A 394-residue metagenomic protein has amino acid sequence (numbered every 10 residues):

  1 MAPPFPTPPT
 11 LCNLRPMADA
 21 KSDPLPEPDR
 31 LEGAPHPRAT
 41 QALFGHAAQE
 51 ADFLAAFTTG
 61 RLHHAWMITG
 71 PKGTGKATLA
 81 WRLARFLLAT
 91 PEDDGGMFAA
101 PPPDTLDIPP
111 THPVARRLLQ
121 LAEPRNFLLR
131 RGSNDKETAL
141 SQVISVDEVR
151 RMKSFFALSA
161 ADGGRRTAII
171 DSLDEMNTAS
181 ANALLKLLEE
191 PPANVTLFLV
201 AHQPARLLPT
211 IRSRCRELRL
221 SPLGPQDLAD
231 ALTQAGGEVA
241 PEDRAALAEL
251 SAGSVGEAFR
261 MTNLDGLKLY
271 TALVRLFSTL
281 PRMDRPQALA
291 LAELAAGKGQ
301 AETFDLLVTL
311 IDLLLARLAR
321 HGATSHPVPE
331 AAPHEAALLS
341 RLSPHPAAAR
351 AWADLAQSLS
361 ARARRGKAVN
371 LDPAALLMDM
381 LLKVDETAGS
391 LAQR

Functional and structural regions predicted by a protein language model:
M1-P16, V114: N-terminal amphipathic/basic-hydrophobic helices that include classical n-h-c signal peptides and signal-anchor
L14-F86, T90-M97, D104-D107, T111-R117 (+3 more regions): Charged, glycine-rich active-site and insertion segments that engage polyanionic ligands
L54-F57, V143-R165, K186: Conserved alpha-helical scaffold flanking the Walker A/P-loop in AAA+ ATPase domains
K136-V146, L173, E217: Flexible beta-alpha connector loops of hexameric P-loop NTPases
A157, N182-T196: Conserved catalytic/switch belt of AAA+ P-loop NTPases
A160-M176: Conserved P-loop NTPase "ATPase switch" module shared by AAA+ and STAND
G163-T167, P192-F198: Loop/turn-to-beta-strand initiation segments
T178-A179, P209: Conserved D-loop-proximal element of ABC-family nucleotide-binding domains
